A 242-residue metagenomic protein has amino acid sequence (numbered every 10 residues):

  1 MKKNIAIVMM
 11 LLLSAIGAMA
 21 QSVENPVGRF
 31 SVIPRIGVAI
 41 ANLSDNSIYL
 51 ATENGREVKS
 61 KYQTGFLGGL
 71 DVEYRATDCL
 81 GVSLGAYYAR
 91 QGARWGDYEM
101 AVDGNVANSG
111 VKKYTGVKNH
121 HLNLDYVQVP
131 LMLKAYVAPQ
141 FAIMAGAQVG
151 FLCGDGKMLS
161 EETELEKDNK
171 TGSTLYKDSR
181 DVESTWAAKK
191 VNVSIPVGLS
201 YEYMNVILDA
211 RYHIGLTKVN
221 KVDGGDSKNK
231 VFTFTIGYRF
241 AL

Functional and structural regions predicted by a protein language model:
M1-P26, F30, R35, I236-L242: Bacterial Sec-dependent N-terminal signal peptides
K3-N4, R75-D78, Y212: N-terminal capping/interface segment
Q21-E73: Short glycine/proline- and aromatic-enriched beta-strand/turn motifs that initiate or cap beta-hairpins
V27, R75-T77, A138, M204-V206 (+1 more regions): Outer-membrane beta-barrel channels and translocator barrels
F30, F66, L80, V127 (+3 more regions): Hydrophobic core residues within well-ordered beta-strands of beta-rich domains
P34-V38, G68-Y74, A86-Y88, V129-A135 (+4 more regions): Residues on the lipid-exposed face of transmembrane beta-strands in outer-membrane beta-barrel proteins
N42-Q63, Q91-D125, L152-N192, P196 (+2 more regions): Extracellular/periplasm-exposed beta-strand and loop segments of Gram-negative cell-envelope proteins, dominated by
C79-V82, F141-I143, N205-A210: Repeated loop/turn-to-beta-strand initiation elements of outer-membrane beta-barrel proteins
